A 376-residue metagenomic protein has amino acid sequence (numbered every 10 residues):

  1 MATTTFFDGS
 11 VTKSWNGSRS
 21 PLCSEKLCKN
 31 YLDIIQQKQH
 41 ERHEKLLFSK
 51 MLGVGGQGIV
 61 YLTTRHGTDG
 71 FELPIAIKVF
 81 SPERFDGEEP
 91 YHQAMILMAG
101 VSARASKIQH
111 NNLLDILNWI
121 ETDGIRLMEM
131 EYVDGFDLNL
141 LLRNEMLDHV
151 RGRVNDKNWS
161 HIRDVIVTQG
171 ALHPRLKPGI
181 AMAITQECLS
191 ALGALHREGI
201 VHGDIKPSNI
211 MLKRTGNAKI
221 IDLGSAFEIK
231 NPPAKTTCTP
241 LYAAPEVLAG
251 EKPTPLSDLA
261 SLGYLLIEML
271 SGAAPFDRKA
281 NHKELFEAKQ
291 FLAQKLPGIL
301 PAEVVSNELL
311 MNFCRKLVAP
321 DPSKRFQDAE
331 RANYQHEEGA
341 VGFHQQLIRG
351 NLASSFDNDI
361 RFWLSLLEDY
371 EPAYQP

Functional and structural regions predicted by a protein language model:
A2-E41: Juxta-kinase regulatory segment immediately upstream of eukaryotic protein kinase catalytic domains
W119: Activation-segment/catalytic-loop signature of the eukaryotic protein kinase fold
D123-D137, L141: Conserved short submotifs of the Hanks-type protein kinase catalytic core that shape the nucleotide-binding pocket
I184-T185: Activation segment signature within eukaryotic-like protein kinase domains
H196-L212: Catalytic-loop of the protein kinase fold
P233-V247: Conserved activation segment of eukaryotic-like protein kinases, specifically the C-terminal portion of the activation
F343-P376: Regulatory extensions appended to serine/threonine kinase catalytic cores
